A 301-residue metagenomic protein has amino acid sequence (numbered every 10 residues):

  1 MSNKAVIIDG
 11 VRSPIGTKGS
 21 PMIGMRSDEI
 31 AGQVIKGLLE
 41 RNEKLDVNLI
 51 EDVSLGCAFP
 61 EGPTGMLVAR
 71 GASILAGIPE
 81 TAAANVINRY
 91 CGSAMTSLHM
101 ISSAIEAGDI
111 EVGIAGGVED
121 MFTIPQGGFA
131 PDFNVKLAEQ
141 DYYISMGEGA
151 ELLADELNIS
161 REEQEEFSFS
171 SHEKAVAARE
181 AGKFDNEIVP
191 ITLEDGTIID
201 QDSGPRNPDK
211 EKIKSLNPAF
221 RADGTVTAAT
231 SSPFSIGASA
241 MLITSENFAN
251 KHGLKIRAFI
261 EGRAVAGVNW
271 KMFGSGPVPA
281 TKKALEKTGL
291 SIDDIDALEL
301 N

Functional and structural regions predicted by a protein language model:
M1-A58, G62-A72, A76, A83 (+5 more regions): Conserved active-site "lid/cap" helical segment
R12-S13, G24-Q33, K44, E163-K251 (+1 more regions): N-terminal extracellular/periplasmic Venus flytrap/periplasmic-binding protein-like
G16, S54-G56, A82-T96, L153-R161 (+4 more regions): Cysteine-centered functional microenvironments
M25, C57-I110, D141-E148, N207-P233: Conserved catalytic cysteine-centered active-site region of acyl-thioester-dependent Claisen-condensing enzymes
S73, I87-V118, A154-F184, A240-N247: Active-site-proximal alpha-helical scaffold in enzymes
E106-L157: Flexible glycine-/small-residue-enriched beta->alpha junction loops that bind anionic phosphate/pyrophosphate groups
E119, P125-G128, G147-L152, L254 (+2 more regions): Conserved N-terminal phosphate-binding loop of PLP-dependent enzymes in the Aspartate aminotransferase
